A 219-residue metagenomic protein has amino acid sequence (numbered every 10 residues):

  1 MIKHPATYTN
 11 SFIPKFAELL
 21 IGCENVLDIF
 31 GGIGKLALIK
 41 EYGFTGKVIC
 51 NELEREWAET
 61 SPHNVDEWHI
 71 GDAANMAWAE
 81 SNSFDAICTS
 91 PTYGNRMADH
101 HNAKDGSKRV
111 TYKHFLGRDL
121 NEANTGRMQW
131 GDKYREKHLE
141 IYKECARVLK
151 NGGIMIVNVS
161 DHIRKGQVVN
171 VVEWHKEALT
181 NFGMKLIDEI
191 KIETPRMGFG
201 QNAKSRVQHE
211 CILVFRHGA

Functional and structural regions predicted by a protein language model:
M1-A219: Class I S-adenosyl-L-methionine-dependent methyltransferase catalytic core
